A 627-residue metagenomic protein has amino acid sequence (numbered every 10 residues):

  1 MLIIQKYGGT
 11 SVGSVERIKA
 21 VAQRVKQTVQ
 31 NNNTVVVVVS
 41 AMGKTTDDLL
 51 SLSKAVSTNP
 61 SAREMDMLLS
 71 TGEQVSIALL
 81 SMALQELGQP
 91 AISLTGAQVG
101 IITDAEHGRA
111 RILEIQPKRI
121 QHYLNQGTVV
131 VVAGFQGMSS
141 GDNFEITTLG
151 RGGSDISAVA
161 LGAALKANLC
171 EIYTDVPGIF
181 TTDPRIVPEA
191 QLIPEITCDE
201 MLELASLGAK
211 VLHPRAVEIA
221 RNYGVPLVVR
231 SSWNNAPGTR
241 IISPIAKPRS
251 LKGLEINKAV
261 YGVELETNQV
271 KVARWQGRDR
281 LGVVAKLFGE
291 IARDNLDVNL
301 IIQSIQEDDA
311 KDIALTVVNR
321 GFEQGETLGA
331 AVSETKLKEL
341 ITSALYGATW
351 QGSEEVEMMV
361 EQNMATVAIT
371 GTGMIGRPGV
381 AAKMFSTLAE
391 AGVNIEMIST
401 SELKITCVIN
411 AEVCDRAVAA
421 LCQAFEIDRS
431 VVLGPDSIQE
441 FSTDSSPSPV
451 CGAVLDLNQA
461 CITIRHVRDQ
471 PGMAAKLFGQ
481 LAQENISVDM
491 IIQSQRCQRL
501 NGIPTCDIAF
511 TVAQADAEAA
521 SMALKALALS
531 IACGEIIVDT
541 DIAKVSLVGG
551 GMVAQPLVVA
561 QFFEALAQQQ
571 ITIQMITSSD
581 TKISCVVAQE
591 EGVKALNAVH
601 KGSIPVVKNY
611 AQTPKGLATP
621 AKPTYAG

Functional and structural regions predicted by a protein language model:
M1-E218, T316-V318, V408, V587-E591 (+2 more regions): Nucleotide/pyrophosphate-binding catalytic subdomain
Q27-N32, P60-S61, L113, Q121-V130 (+15 more regions): Solvent-exposed alpha-helices and their adjacent loops that cap or buttress functional pockets in soluble metabolic
V35, Q89-I92, C170, L227 (+4 more regions): Hydrophobic anchor at the start of a short beta-strand that flanks the dinucleotide cofactor-binding loop
V56, R240-G627: A conserved regulatory-domain signal marking ACT and ACT-like small-molecule sensing domains and adjacent regulatory
L79, A164, V211-L212, R221-E255: YjeF_N-associated NAD(P)HX repair module
F135, T174, A205-G208, R221 (+6 more regions): Short, structured patches in soluble enzyme cores that scaffold and shape functional sites
D199-W233, V367, V418: Phosphate/diphosphate-binding loops
